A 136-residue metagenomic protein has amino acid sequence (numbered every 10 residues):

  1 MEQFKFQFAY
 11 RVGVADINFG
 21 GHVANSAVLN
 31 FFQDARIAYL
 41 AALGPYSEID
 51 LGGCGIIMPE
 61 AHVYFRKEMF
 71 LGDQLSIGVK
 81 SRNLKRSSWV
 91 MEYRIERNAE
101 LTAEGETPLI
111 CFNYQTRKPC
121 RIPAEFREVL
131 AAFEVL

Functional and structural regions predicted by a protein language model:
M1-P59, Y114-L136: Hot-dog-fold acyl-thioester-processing enzymes
A9-G13, Y64, P108: Generic structural detector for well-ordered beta-strands
V14, E92-R94, L109: Generic short beta-strand
Y39-S76, K80-W89, T102-A103, I110: Hydrophobic beta-strand-centered segment that forms part of the acyl-chain substrate-binding groove
R66, R94-E96: Core beta-strand residues in small-molecule sensory/regulatory alpha/beta domains
R97-L101: A short, structured loop/turn motif at beta-sheet edges
A103-G105, R121: A structural microfeature
